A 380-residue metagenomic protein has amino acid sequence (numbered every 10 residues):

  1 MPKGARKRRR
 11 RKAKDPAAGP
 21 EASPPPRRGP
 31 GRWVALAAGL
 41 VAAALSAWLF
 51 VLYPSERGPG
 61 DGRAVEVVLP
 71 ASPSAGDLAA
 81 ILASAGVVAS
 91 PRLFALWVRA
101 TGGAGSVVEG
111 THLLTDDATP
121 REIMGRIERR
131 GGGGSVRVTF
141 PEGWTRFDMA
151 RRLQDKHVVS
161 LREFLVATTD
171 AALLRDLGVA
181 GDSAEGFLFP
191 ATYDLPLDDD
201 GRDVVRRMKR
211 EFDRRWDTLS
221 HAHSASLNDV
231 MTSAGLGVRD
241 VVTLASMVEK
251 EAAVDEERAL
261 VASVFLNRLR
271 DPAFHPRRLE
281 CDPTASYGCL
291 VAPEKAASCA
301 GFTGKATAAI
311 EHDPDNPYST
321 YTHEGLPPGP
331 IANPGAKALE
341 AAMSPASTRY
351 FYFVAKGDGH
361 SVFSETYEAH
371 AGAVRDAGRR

Functional and structural regions predicted by a protein language model:
P2, R6-K7, F189: Hydrophobic alpha-helical membrane segments
K3, K14-D15, G19-A64: N-terminal type II signal-anchor transmembrane helix that functions as the membrane-insertion/stop-transfer segment
K7-A13: Intrinsically disordered, polybasic Lys/Arg-rich low-complexity tracts
R32-A37, A64, G105-S106, W144-D148 (+1 more regions): Short low-complexity stretches enriched in small and charged residues
A37-A42, G86, G110-T111, F164-A167 (+2 more regions): N-terminal start-of-chain detector that recognizes signal peptides and the immediate post-cleavage beginning
A47-V51, F94-W97, P120-M124, S233-G235 (+2 more regions): Short hydrophobic/aromatic-rich motifs at helix boundaries and adjacent loops
V51-L219: Signal peptide-directed extracytoplasmic domains
S74, D155-V159, L173-R380: Bacterial extracytoplasmic/cell-wall-associated proteins, especially those involved in peptidoglycan
